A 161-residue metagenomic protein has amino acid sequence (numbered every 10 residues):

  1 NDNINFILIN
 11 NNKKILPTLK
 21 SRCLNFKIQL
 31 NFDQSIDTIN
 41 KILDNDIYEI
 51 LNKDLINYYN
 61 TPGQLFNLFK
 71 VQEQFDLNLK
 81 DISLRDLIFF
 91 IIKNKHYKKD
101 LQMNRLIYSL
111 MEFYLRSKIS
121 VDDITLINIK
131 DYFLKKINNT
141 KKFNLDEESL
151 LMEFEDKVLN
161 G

Functional and structural regions predicted by a protein language model:
N1: Conserved Walker B catalytic segment
I4-N11: Structural recognition of the conserved hydrophobic beta-strand(s) that form the central parallel beta-sheet of P-loop
P17, D33, D37-N40: Eukaryote-skewed repeat-based solenoidal scaffolds used as protein-protein interaction platforms, primarily
P17-N31: A short helix-turn-beta junction within AAA+ P-loop NTPase domains corresponding to the substrate/partner-engaging
L19, S35, I129-F133: N-terminal alpha-helical segment
F32-D33, N52: ABC transporter nucleotide-binding domain
N40-G161: AAA+ P-loop NTPase domains with strong preference for DNA replication initiators and clamp-loader complexes
